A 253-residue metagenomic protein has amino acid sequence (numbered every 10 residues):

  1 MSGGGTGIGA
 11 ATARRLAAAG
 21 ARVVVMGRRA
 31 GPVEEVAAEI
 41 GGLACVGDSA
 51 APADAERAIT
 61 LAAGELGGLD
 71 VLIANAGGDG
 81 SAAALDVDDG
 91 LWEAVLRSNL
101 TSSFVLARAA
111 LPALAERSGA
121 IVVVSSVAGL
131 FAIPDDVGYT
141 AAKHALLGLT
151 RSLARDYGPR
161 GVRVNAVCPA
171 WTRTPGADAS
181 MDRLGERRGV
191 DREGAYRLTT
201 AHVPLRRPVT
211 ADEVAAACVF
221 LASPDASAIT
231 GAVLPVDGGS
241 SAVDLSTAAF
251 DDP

Functional and structural regions predicted by a protein language model:
G5-T6: Conserved glycine-rich cofactor-binding loop
L66, F104, A113, L205-V236 (+1 more regions): C-terminal substrate-recognition "lid" of short-chain dehydrogenase/reductases
I73, G158, R163, I229-G231: Short, small/polar-rich loop/turn modules that mediate ligand/substrate recognition or access, typified
A83-A84, D88-L96, T199: Substrate-binding pocket helix/loop in short-chain dehydrogenase/reductase
A107, A142, T150: Active-site helix of classical SDR
P112, R155-P159, S227: Alpha-helical segment proximal to the catalytic Tyr-Lys
S126: Residue(s) in the substrate-gating loop at a strand-loop-helix junction that position the organic substrate next
